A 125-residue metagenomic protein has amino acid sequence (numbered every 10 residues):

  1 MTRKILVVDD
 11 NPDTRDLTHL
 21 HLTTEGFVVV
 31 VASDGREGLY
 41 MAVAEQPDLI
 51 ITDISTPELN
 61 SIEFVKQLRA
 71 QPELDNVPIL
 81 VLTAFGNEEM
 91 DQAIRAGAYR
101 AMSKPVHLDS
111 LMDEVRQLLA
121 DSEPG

Functional and structural regions predicted by a protein language model:
N11-R15: Short acidic/polar segment at the start of the alpha1 helix of CheY-like receiver
D16-T24: Charged docking surfaces used in two-component/phosphorelay signaling
G26-S33, M41: Short hydrophobic/Thr-rich beta-strand motif most characteristic of the beta2 strand and flanking loop of CheY-like
D34-E37, N60-K66: Acidic catalytic/metal-coordinating carboxylates
E45-I51: Active-site beta3 strand of CheY-like receiver
D53, T83: Active-site residues of response regulator receiver
T56: Receiver (REC) domain active-site loop signature in two-component systems and cognate sites in sensor histidine kinases
I62-E63, F85-S103, S110-D113: Alpha4 helix (beta4-alpha4-beta5 surface) of REC/receiver domains from two-component response regulators
